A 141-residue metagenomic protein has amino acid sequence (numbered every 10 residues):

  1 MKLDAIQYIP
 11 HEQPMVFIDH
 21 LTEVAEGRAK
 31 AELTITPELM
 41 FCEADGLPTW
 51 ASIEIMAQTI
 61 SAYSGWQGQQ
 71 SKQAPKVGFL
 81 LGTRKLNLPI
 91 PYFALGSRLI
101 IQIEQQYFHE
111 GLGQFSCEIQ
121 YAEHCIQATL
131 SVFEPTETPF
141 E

Functional and structural regions predicted by a protein language model:
K2-E12: Short aromatic-glycine motifs in intrinsically disordered, low-complexity regions
Q13-P48: Catalytic strand-loop segment that frames the active site of acyl-thioester-processing enzymes
V16-D19, L81, I101-I103, A128: Small-residue-enriched segments and motifs
T22, P89, E104-Q106: Conserved positions in beta-strands of structured domains
V24-A29, S61, Y107-L112: Short, conserved beta-turn/loop elements at beta-strand boundaries and strand-helix junctions
T34-G68: A conserved, well-ordered hydrophobic junction motif at loop->secondary-structure transitions
A62-I100: Hydrophobic beta-strand-centered segment that forms part of the acyl-chain substrate-binding groove
A94-I100, E104-E141: HotDog/MaoC-like acyl-thioester-processing domains
